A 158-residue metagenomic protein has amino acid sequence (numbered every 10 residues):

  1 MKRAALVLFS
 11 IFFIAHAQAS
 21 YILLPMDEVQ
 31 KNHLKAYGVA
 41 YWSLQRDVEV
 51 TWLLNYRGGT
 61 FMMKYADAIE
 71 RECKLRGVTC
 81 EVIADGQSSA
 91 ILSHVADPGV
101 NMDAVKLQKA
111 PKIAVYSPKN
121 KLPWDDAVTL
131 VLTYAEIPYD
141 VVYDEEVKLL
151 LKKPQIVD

Functional and structural regions predicted by a protein language model:
A4-A15: Sec-dependent N-terminal signal peptides
Y21-I22, D27, K31, D67-R71 (+1 more regions): Helical hinge/lid and interdomain linker segments adjacent to catalytic or ligand-binding clefts that mediate domain
I22-M26, R57-Y65, R71, V78-I83: Short cationic amphipathic helices and targeting signals
K35-C73: N-terminal, post-signal-peptide region of Sec/Tat-exported proteins
E49, T79, P138: Residue-level detector of anion-binding/catalytic polar loops
M63-K64, A84-Y134: Short, surface-exposed patches at the edges or C-terminal ends of soluble domains, predominantly
